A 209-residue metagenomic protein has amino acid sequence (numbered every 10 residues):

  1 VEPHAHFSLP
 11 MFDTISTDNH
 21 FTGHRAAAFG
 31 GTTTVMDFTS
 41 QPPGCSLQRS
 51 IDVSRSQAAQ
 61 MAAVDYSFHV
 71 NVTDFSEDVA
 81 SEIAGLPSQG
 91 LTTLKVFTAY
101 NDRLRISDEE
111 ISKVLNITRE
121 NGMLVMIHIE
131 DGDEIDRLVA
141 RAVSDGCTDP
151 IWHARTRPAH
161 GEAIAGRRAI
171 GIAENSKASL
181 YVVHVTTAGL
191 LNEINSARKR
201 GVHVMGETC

Functional and structural regions predicted by a protein language model:
V1-M61, D78: Metal-associated gating/positioning segment near the N- to mid-region
H6-M11, F68, T92, F97-Y100: Short, basic, glycine/proline-bearing loop/turn elements
T32-T34, V64, Q89-T92: Short acidic/polar active-site loop segments enriched in Thr and Asp
M36-D37, S67-V70, S179-H184: Short catalytic-loop micro-motif centered on adjacent basic/acidic residues
F38, V72, F97: Conserved residues at the C-terminal ends of beta-strands
L47-D65, H69, S112-I127: Alpha-helix-loop-beta-strand connector modules within alpha/beta enzyme cores
V70-E77: Active-site beta->alpha loop and helix N-cap motifs at the rims of alpha/beta catalytic domains
D78-C209: Histidine/acidic residue-rich metal-binding segments in metalloenzymes
